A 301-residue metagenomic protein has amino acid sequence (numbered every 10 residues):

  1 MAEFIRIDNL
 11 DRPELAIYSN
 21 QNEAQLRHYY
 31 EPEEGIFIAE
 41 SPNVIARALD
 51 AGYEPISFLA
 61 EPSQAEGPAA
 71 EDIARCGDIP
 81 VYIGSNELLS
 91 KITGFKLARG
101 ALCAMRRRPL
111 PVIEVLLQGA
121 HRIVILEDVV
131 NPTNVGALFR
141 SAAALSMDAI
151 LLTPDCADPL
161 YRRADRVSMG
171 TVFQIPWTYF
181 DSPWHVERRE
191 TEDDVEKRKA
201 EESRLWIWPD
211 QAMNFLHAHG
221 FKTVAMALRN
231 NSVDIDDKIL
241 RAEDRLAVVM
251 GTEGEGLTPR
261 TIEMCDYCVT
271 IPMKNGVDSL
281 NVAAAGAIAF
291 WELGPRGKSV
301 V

Functional and structural regions predicted by a protein language model:
M1-P62: Boundary-proximal intrinsically disordered activation/regulatory segments immediately upstream of a helical core
I7, F37, E127-D128, T153-P154 (+4 more regions): Glycine- and other small-residue-rich loops at beta-strand/loop junctions that grip anionic moieties
D50, R108-N231: RNA substrate-binding interface of SAM-dependent RNA methyltransferases
G67-D78, R163, T261: Short, aromatic/basic amphipathic alpha-helical patches
G77-G94: A glycine-rich helix N-cap at a beta->alpha junction
A101-C103, S141-L145, P159-Y161, R166-V172 (+1 more regions): Structured adenosyl-cofactor binding patch, chiefly the S-adenosyl-L-methionine
V224-N275: Active-site/ligand-binding-proximal alpha/beta "capping" segment
